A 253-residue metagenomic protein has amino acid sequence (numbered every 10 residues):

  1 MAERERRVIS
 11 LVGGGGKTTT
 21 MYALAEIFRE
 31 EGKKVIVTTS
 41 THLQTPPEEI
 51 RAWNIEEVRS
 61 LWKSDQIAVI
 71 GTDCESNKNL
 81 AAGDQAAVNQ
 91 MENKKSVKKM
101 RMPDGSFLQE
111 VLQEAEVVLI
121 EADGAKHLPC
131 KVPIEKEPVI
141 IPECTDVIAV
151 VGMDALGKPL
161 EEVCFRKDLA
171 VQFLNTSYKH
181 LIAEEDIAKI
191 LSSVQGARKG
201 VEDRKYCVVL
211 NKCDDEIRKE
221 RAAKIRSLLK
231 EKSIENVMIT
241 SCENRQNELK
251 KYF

Functional and structural regions predicted by a protein language model:
M1-R29: Walker A (P-loop) phosphate-binding motif
R6, G32, S64-Q66, E114-A115 (+2 more regions): Short, well-ordered alpha-helix to beta-strand connector turns
L11, I36-S40, V69-T72, V118-A122 (+3 more regions): General beta-strand structural signal in soluble alpha/beta enzymes
G13, S40, T72-C74, N211-D214 (+1 more regions): Structural motif
A25-N77: N-terminal phosphate/diphosphate-binding loop that engages ATP/GTP or pyrophosphate donors across diverse enzyme folds
S60-D84, E92-M102, E116: Ligand-binding beta-strand-loop-alpha-helix segment within the catalytic cores of soluble metabolic enzymes
M91, V97-S106, E110-E114, D123-K232: Conserved catalytic-core segment of NTP-binding enzymes
L228-F253: Canonical P-loop GTPase G-domain recognition
